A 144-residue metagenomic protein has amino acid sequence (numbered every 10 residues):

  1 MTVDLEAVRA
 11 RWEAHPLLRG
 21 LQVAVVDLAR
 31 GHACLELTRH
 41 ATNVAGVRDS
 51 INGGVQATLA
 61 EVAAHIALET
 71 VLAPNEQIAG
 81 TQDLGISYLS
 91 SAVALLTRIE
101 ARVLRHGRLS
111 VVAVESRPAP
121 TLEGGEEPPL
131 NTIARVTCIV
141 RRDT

Functional and structural regions predicted by a protein language model:
M1-P16: N-proximal, solvent-exposed amphipathic alpha-helical segments enriched in charged/polar residues
R19-L21, G31-A33, G80-L84, L95 (+2 more regions): A generic structural signal for short beta-strands and their flanking turns/coil linkers
G20-I51: Catalytic strand-loop segment that frames the active site of acyl-thioester-processing enzymes
V25, L35, A60, I86 (+2 more regions): Generic structural signal for conserved hydrophobic packing positions in ordered secondary structure
L37-R39, Y88, V140: Hydrophobic residues in beta-strands and at strand termini
V47-H65, T81: Compact, glycine-rich, soluble single-domain proteins
H65-R98, V103: Hydrophobic beta-strand-centered segment that forms part of the acyl-chain substrate-binding groove
S90-A94, R102-T144: HotDog/MaoC-like acyl-thioester-processing domains
